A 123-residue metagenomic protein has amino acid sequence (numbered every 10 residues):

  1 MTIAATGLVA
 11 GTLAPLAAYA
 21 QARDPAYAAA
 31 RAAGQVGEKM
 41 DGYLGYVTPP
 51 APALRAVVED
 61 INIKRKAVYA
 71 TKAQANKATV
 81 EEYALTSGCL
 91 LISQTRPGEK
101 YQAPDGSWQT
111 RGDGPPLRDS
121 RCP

Functional and structural regions predicted by a protein language model:
T2-T12: Bacterial N-terminal signal peptides
I3-A4, Y19, I61: General helical secondary-structure elements
L13-Q21: Sec/Tat signal peptide C-region and signal peptidase I cleavage site
A22-E38, Y46-A56, E82-P123: Amphipathic, charged alpha-helical segments and their helix-to-coil junctions in extracytoplasmic/peripheral assemblies
A32-G34, D41, A70, Q74: Short, surface-exposed polybasic-aromatic patches that bind anionic ligands, especially phosphate groups
G45, P49-A56, D60-I63, A67 (+1 more regions): Surface-exposed, polar/charged faces of alpha-helical domains in mature secreted/periplasmic/lumenal proteins
